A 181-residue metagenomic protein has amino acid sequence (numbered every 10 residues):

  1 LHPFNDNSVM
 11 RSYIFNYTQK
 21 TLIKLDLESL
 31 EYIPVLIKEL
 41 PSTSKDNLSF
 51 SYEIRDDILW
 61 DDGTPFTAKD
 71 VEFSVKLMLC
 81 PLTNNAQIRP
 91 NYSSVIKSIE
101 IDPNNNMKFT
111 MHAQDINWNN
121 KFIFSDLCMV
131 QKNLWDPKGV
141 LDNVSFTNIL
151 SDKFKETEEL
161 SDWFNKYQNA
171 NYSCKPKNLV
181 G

Functional and structural regions predicted by a protein language model:
L1-K45, K76, K177-L179: N-terminal lobe/hinge region of extracytoplasmic solute-binding protein
H2-N5, T64, N119-F124: Short, solvent-exposed loop/turn and secondary-structure capping segments
M10, I14, E28, Y32 (+5 more regions): Extracytoplasmic/periplasmic, Sec-exported soluble proteins
T18, L36, L48, T67 (+3 more regions): Residues that flank catalytic or metal-binding motifs in active/ligand-binding sites
I33-S42, N91-E100, Q131, N178-G181: Short small/polar-residue motifs
E39-N85, D102, K108-T110, N117-N119: Aromatic- and charge-enriched surface segment that lines or borders ligand/interaction sites
P90-Y172: Surface-exposed binding/hinge segments that line and control ligand-binding clefts or catalytic entry sites
N169-G181: Short, intrinsically disordered, charge-balanced linker/junction segments flanking boundaries in proteins
